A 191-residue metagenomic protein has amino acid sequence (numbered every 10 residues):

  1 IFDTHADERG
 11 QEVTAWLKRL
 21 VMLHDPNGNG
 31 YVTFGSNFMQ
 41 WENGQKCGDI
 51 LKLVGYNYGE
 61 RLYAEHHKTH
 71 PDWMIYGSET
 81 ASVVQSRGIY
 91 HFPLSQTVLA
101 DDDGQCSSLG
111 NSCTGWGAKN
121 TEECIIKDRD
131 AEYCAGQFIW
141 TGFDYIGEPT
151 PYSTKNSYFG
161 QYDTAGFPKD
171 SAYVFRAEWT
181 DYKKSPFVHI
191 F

Functional and structural regions predicted by a protein language model:
I1-E8, Q40-N43, G136: Active-site groove signature of glycoside hydrolases
F2, Y56, S78: Active-site flanking residues adjacent to catalytic metal/cofactor-binding acidic residues
E12-G30, G35, K46-G48, L62-F191: Substrate-binding clefts and catalytic carboxylate motifs of secreted carbohydrate-active enzymes
N37-Q40, Y56-L62: Short beta->alpha connector loops
D49-V54: Short active-site oxyanion
